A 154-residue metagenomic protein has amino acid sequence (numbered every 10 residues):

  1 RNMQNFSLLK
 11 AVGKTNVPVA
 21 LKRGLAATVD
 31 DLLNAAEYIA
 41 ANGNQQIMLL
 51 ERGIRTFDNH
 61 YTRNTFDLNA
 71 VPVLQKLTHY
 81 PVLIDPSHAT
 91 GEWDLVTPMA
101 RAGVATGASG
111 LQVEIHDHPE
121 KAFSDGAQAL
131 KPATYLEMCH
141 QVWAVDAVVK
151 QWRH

Functional and structural regions predicted by a protein language model:
R1-N69: Conserved anion-binding
R1-Q4, A105-Q128: Glycine-rich phosphate-binding active-site loops on the catalytic face of alpha/beta enzymes
L9, L32-A36, L68-V71, A100-R101 (+3 more regions): Generic structural signal for well-ordered alpha-helices, preferentially at hydrophobic/aromatic core positions
V12-T15, Y38-N42, L77, A102 (+3 more regions): Change "in soluble alpha/beta enzymes" to "in soluble alpha/beta proteins
A40-T106: Active-site/ligand-binding-proximal alpha/beta "capping" segment
I47, G110-E114, V148-H154: Flexible, glycine/charged-enriched surface loops at secondary-structure junctions
D117-W152: C-terminal helical cap(s) of enzyme catalytic domains, especially alpha/beta-barrels
